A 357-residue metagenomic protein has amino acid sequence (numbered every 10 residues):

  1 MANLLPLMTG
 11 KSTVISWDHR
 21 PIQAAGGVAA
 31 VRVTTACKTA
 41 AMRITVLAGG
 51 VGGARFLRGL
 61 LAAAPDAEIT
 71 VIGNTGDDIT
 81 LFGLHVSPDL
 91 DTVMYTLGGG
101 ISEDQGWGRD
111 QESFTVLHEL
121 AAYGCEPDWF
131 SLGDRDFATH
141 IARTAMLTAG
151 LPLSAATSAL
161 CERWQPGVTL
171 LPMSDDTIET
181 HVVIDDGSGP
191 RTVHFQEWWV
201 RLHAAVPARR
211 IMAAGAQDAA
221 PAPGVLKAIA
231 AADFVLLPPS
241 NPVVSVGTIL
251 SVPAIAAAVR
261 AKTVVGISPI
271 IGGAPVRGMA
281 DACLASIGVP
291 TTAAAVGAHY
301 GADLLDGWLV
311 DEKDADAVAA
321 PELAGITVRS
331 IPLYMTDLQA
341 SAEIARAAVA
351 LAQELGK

Functional and structural regions predicted by a protein language model:
M1-T13: Extreme N-terminal basic, low-complexity initiation segments that serve as generic localization/processing leaders
L4, H19-Q23: Short hydrophobic targeting helices and cationic amphipathic motifs that mediate membrane/organellar targeting
A41-I44: Extreme N-terminal starter segment of soluble prokaryotic enzymes
A62-A67, A256-K262, G301-L304: Short, conserved loop/helix-junction motifs that constitute active-site signature segments in enzyme catalytic cores
G73-A213: Electropositive, gly/pro-rich neighborhoods at or near active sites that engage anionic ligands
R209-A228: Active-site glycine-rich loop that binds ribose-phosphate moieties when present
G247-I287: Redox- and metal-dependent alpha/beta enzyme cores, enriched for Fe-S-associated oxidoreductases and cofactor-handling
R277-K357: C-terminal functional extensions of proteins
